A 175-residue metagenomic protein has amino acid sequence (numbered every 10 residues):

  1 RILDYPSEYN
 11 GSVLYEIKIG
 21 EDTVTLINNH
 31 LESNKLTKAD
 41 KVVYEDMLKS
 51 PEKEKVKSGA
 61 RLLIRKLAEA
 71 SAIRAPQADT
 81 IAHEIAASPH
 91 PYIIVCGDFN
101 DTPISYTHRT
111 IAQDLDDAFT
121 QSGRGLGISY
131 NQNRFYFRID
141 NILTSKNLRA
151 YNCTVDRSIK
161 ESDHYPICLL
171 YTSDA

Functional and structural regions predicted by a protein language model:
R1-Y44: Structured beta-strand-rich core segments of catalytic domains in phosphoester-bond hydrolases
Y5-Y9, R134-F135, K160-D163: A short catalytic or substrate-binding loop motif that flags glycine-/basic-rich loops and adjacent residues that bind
N10-L14, R138-N141, D163-C168: Short hydrophobic/aromatic beta-strand or adjacent loop that forms the aromatic wall/cage of a ligand/substrate-binding
L31, D98-F99, Y165: Active-site metal-binding loops of divalent metal-dependent hydrolases
K41-L67: A solvent-exposed, charged loop/short amphipathic helix patch at secondary-structure junctions
R65-I94, F99-K160: Active site of divalent-metal-dependent phosphoester/diester hydrolases
Y171-A175: Conserved small/polar residues in nucleotide/adenosyl-binding loops
